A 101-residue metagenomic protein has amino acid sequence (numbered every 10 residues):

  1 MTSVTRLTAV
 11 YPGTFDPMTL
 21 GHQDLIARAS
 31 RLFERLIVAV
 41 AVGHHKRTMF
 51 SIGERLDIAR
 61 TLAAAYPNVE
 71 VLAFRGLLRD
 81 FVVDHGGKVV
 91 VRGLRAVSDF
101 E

Functional and structural regions predicted by a protein language model:
M1-E101: Nucleotidyltransferase catalytic core that binds NTPs
